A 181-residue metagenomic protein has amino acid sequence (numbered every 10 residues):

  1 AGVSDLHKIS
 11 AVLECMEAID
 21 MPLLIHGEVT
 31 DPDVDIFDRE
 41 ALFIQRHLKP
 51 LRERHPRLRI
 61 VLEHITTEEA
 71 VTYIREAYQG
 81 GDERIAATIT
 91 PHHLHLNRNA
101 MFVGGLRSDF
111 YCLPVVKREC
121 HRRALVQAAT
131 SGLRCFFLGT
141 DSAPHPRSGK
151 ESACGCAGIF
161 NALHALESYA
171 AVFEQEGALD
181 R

Functional and structural regions predicted by a protein language model:
G2-L138: Histidine/acidic residue-rich metal-binding segments in metalloenzymes
S131-F137, S142-R181: His/Asp/Glu-enriched, well-ordered alpha-helical/loop segment that forms or immediately abuts the divalent-metal
